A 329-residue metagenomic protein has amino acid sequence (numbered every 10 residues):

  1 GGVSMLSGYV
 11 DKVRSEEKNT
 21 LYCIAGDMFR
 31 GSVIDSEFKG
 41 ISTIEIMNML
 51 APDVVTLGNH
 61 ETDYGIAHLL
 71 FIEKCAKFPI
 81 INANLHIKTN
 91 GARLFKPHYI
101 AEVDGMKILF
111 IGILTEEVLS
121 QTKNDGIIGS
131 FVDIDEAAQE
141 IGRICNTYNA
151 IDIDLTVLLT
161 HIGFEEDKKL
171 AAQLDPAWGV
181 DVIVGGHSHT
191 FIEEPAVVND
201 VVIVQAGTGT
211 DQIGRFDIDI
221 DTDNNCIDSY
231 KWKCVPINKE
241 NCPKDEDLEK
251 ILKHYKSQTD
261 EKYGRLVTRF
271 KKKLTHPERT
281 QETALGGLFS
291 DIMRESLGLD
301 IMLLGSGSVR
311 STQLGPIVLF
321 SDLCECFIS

Functional and structural regions predicted by a protein language model:
G1-K253, T280-R294, M302: Acidic, metal/ion-coordinating pockets
I127-I128, K271-R279, E325-S329: Glycine- and acidic
K233-I237, T268-T275, G305-Q313: A glycine-rich phosphate-binding loop feature that marks nucleotide/adenosyl-phosphate handling sites
K253-E261: Acidic, glycine-rich low-complexity/disordered segments
E261, R265, G298-L303: Intrinsically disordered or highly flexible coil/loop and linker segments, enriched in small and charged/polar residues
K262-A284: Glycine-rich phosphate/diphosphate-binding loops and the adjacent beta-loop-alpha structural elements that coordinate
S311-S329: Flexible, polar/acidic helix-loop-strand segments at domain edges
